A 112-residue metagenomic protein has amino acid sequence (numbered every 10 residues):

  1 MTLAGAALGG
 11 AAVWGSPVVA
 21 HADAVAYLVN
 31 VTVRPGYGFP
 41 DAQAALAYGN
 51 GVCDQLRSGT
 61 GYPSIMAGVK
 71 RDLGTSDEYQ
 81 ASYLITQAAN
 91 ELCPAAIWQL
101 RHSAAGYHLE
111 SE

Functional and structural regions predicted by a protein language model:
M1-A22: Classic N-terminal secretory signal peptides
A20-T60, H108-E112: Extracytoplasmic low-complexity, Pro/Thr/Ser/Ala/Gly-rich segments that lie immediately after a secretion/anchoring
N50, G61-E112: Extracytosolic low-complexity repeat regions of secreted or lipid-anchored proteins
